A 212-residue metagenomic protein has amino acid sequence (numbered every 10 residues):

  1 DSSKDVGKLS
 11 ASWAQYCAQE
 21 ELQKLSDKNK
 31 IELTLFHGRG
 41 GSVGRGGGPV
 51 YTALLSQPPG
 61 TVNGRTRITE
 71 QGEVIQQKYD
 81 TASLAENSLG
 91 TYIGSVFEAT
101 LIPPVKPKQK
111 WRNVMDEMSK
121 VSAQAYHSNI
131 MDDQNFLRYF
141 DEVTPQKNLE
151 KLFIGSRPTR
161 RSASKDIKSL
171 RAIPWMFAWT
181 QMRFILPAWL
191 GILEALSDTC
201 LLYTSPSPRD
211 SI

Functional and structural regions predicted by a protein language model:
D1: Short loop/turn segments at strand-loop or loop-helix junctions that form parts of catalytic or ligand-binding pockets
D5, L9-A18, R39, V50 (+2 more regions): Acidic, glycine-enriched catalytic cores built around paired aspartates
Q15-L22, L33, V43, G47 (+1 more regions): Extended, hydrophobic alpha-helical segments in both membrane/secreted and soluble proteins
T34-H37, G44, R65-R67, I75-Q76: Structured core elements
V43, Y51-L54, T61, A85: Alpha-helix termini
L54-Q71: Acidic, His- and aromatic-enriched active-site or binding-groove loops in soluble protein domains that engage sugars
